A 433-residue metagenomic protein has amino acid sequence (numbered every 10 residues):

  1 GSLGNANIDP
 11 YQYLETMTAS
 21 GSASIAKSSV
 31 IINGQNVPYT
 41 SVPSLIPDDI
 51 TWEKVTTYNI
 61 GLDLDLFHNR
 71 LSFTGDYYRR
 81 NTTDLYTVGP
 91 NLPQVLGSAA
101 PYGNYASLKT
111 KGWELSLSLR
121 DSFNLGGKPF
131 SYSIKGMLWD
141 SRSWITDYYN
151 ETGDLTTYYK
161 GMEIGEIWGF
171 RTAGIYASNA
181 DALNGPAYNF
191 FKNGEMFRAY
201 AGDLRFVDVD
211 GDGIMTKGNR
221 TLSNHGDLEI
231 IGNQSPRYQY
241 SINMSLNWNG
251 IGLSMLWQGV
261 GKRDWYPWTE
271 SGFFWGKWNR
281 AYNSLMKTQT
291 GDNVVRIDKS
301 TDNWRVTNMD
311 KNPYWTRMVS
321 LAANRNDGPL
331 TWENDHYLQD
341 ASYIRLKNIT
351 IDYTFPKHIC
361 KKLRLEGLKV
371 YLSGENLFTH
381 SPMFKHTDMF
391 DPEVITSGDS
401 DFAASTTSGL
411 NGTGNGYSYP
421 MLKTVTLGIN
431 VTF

Functional and structural regions predicted by a protein language model:
G1-R171, P329, E333-F433: Extracellular/periplasmic, surface-exposed regions of secreted and cell-surface proteins
G4-Q12, S122-Q234, W265, G272-P313 (+1 more regions): Conserved small-residue
V42, E53-Y58, S223-G226, G232-N243: Short, glycine/acidic-rich beta->alpha junctions
R79, P90, W257-G261, E270-S271: A short beta-strand motif that forms part of the nucleic acid-binding face of small beta-barrel RNA-binding folds
K135, H225-G226, P236-G250, K347-D352 (+1 more regions): Conserved SET/PR-domain catalytic core that frames the SAM/AdoMet-binding pocket
I231-W268: Glycine-rich, aromatic-lined ligand/substrate-binding cores of catalytic and carbohydrate-binding domains
V260-K369: Extracytoplasmic gating/loop element in the C-terminal half of outer-membrane beta-barrel translocons and assembly
